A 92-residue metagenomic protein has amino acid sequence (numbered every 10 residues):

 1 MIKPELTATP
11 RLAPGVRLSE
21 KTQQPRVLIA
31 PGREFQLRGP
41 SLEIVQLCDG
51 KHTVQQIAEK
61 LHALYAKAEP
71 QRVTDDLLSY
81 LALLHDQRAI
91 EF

Functional and structural regions predicted by a protein language model:
M1-D49, L64, E91: Acidic, low-complexity/disordered tracts enriched in E/D and polar residues
E34-F92: Long, charge-rich, low-complexity alpha-helical segments
